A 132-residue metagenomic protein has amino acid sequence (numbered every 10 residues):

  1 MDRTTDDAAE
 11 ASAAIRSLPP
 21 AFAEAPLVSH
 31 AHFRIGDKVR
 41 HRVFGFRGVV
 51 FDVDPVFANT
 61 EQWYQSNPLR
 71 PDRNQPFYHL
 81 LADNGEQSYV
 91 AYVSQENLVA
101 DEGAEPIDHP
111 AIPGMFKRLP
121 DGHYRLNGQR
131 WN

Functional and structural regions predicted by a protein language model:
M1-K38, F44-R47, D54-F57, Q129-N132: Mixed-charge, Lys/Arg-rich low-complexity intrinsically disordered regions
D2, E10, E24, E61 (+3 more regions): Glutamate identity and glutamate-enriched acidic tracts
I15, R73-N132: Intrinsically disordered, low-complexity, charged/polar segments
R42, F51, D83: Structured beta-strand/turn binding interfaces of compact recognition modules in eukaryotic regulators
F51-D52, E61: Short, glycine/acidic-enriched capping/hinge loops at junctions between secondary-structure elements
F57-S66: Short, solvent-exposed secondary-structure boundary/capping segments
L69: Phosphate-recognition beta-domain surfaces
